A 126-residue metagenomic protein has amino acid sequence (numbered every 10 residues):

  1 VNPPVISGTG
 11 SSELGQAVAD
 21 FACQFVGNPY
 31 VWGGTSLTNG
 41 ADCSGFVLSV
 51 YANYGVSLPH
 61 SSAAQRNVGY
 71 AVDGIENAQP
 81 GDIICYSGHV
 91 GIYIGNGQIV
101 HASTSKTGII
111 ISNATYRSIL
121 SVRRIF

Functional and structural regions predicted by a protein language model:
V1-P29, S118-F126: Intrinsically disordered, low-complexity, Pro/Ser/Thr/Asn/Gly/Ala-rich spacer/linker segments adjacent to signal
V5, P29-Y30, D82, S105: A near-ubiquitous, low-amplitude feature marking generic local secondary-structure context
T9, Q16, F21-C23, W32 (+3 more regions): Residue-level signal for the start and early helices of compact helical domains
G10-L14, T35-D42, Y70-E76, A114: Extracytoplasmic/periplasmic, Sec-exported soluble proteins
L14-S62: Secreted/periplasmic proteins that engage bacterial cell-wall peptidoglycan
L48, V56-T115, F126: ...with weaker cross-activation on analogous glycine-rich loops/strands in unrelated enzymes
